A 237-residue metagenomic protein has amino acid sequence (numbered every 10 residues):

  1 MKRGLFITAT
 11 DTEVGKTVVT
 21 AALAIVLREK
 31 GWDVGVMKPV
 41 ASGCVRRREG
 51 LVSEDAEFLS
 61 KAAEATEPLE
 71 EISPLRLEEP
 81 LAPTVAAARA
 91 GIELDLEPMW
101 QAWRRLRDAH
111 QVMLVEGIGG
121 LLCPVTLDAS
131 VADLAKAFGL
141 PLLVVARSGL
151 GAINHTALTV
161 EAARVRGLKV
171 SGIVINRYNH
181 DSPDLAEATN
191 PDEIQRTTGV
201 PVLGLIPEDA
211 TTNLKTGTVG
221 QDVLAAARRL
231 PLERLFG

Functional and structural regions predicted by a protein language model:
G4, V18-E93, E97, A102-R105: N-terminal phosphate/diphosphate-binding loop that engages ATP/GTP or pyrophosphate donors across diverse enzyme folds
I7-T8: Hydrophobic anchor at the beta1->P-loop junction of P-loop NTPases
V14-G15: Conserved glycine(s) of the Walker
V34, M113, L142, V170-S171: Hydrophobic anchor at the start of a short beta-strand that flanks the dinucleotide cofactor-binding loop
L59, M99-A129: Switch II (G3) loop of P-loop NTPases
T126-G149: Inter-motif core of Ras-like GTPase G domains
E161-G237: C-terminal lobe/tail of nucleotide-utilizing enzymes
